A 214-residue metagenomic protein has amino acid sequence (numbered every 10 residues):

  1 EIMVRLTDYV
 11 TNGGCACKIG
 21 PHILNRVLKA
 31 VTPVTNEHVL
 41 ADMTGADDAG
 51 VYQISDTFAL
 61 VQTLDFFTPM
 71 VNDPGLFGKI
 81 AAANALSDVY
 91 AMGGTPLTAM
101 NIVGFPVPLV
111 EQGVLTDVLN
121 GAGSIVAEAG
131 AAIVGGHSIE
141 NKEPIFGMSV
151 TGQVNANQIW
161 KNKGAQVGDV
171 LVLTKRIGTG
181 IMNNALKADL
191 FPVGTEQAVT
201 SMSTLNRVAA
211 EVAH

Functional and structural regions predicted by a protein language model:
E1-H214: Helix-biased detector of long, well-ordered alpha-helical tracts
